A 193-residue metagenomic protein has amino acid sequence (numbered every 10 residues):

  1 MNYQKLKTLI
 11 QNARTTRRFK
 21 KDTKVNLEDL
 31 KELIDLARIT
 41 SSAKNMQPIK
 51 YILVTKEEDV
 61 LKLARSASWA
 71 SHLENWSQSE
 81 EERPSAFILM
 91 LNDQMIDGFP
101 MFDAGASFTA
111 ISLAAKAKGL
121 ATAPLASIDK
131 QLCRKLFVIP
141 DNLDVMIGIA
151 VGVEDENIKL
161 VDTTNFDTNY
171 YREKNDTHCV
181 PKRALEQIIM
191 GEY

Functional and structural regions predicted by a protein language model:
M1-Y193: Acidic, surface-exposed loops and disordered segments
